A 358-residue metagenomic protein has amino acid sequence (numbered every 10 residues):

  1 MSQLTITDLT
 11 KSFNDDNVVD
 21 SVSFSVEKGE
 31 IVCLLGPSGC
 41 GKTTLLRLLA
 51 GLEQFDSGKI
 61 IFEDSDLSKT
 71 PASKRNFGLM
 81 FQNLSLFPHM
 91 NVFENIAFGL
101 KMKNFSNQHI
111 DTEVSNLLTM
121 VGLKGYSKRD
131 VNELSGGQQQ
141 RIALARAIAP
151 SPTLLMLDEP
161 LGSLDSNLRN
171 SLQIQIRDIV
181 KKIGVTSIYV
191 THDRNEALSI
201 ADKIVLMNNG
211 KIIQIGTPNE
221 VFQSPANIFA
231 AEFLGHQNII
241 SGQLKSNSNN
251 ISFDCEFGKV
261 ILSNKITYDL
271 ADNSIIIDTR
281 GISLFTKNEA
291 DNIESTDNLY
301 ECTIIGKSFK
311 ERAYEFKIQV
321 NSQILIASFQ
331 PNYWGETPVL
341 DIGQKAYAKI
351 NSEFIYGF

Functional and structural regions predicted by a protein language model:
L35-P37: The feature captures the beta-strand-to-loop junction immediately N-terminal to the Walker
A50: Helix-to-loop junction immediately C-terminal to a conserved catalytic motif
D56-K59, H109, N209, S241: Conserved coupling/switch loops of ABC nucleotide-binding domains, chiefly the family-specific signature
G58-D66: Conserved ABC transporter NBD signature motif
A72-G78, Q82, L86-F229: ABC ATPase nucleotide-binding domains
N247-F358: Non-catalytic connector elements of ABC transporters
